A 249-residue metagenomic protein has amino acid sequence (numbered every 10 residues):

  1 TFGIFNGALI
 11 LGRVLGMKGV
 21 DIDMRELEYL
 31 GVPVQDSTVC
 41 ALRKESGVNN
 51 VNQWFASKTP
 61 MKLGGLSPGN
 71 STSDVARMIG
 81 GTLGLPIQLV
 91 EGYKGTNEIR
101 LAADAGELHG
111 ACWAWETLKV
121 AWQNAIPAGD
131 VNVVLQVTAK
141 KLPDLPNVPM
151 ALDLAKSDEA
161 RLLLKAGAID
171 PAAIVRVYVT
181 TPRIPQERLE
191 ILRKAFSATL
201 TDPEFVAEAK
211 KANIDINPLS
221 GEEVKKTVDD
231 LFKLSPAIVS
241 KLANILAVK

Functional and structural regions predicted by a protein language model:
T1, G7-E98, A102-A105, A155-L163 (+1 more regions): Hinge/capping helix and adjacent helix->loop/strand transition within the periplasmic-binding protein
I4-F5, G92, C112-A114, Q136 (+1 more regions): Short beta-strand and adjacent tight-turn residues that come in two discontinuous sequence segments and form the edges
V14-E28, L85-I87, V120-Q136, D144-R161 (+1 more regions): Ligand-binding "clamshell"
M78, T82, N97-A111, E116 (+2 more regions): Short helices/loops that flank or line small-molecule/ion binding pockets
P86, H109, D215: Residue-level detector of anion-binding/catalytic polar loops
G129-D130, V134, L154-K156, R183-K249: An extracytoplasmic/periplasmic, membrane-proximal ligand-sensing/linker region
